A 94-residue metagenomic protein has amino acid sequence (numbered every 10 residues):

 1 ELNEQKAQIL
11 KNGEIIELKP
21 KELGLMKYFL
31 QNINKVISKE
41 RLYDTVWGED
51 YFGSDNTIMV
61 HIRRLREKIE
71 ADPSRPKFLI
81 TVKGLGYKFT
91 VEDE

Functional and structural regions predicted by a protein language model:
E1-Q8, D93: Short boundary/linker motifs that mark transitions into or out of structured domains
K6-Q8, G13-F78, K83-L85: Positively charged, aromatic-enriched patches within helix-turn-helix-type DNA-binding elements, predominantly
G13, D93-E94: Catalytic strand-loop-helix junctions within cyclic-nucleotide turnover domains
F89: HATPase_c (GHKL) ATP-binding subdomain of two-component histidine kinases
